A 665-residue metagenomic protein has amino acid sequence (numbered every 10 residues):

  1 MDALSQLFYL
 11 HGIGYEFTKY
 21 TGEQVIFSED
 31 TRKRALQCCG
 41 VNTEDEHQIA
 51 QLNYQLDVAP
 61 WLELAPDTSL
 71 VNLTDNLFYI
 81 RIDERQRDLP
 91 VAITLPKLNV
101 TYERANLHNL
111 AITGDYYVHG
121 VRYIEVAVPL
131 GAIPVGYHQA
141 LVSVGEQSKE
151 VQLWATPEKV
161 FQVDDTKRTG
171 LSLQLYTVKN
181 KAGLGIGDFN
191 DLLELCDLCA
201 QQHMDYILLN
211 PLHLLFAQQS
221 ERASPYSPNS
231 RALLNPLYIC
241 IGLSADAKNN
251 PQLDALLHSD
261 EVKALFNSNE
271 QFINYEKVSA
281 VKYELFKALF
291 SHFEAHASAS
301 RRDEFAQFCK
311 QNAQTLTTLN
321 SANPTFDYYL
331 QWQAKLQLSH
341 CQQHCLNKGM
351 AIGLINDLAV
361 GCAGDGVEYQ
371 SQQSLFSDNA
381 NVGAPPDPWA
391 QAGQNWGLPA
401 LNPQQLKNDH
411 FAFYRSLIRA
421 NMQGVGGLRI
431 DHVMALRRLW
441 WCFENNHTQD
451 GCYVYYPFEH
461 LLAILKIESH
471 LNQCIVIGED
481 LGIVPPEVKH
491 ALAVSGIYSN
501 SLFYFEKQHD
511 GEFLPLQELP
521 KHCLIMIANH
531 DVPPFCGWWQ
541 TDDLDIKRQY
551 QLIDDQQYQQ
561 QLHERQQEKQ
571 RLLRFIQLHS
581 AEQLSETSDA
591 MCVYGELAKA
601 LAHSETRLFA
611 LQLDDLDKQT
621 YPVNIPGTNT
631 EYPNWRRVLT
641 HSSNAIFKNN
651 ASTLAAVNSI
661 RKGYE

Functional and structural regions predicted by a protein language model:
M1-A59: Long, contiguous interaction/targeting segments characteristic of exported/extracellular or secretory-pathway proteins
G14, D205-Y206, A351-G353, G427 (+2 more regions): Residue-level detector of anion-binding/catalytic polar loops
T18, V163, K181, A363-G364 (+3 more regions): Short helix/loop capping segments that flank catalytic or ligand/cofactor-binding pockets
Q37-T74, R81-R104, T113-Y137, V142 (+1 more regions): Acidic/aromatic-lined carbohydrate-recognition and catalytic surfaces of CAZymes acting on diverse glycans
R85, Q218-S339, G361-A610, D614-L616 (+2 more regions): Alpha-amylase-like alpha-glycosidases and glucanotransferases acting on alpha-linked glucans and related
G145-E150: Short acidic/polar inter-strand loop motif in beta-rich domains
K618-E665: Structured C-terminal cap/extension of enzyme domains
